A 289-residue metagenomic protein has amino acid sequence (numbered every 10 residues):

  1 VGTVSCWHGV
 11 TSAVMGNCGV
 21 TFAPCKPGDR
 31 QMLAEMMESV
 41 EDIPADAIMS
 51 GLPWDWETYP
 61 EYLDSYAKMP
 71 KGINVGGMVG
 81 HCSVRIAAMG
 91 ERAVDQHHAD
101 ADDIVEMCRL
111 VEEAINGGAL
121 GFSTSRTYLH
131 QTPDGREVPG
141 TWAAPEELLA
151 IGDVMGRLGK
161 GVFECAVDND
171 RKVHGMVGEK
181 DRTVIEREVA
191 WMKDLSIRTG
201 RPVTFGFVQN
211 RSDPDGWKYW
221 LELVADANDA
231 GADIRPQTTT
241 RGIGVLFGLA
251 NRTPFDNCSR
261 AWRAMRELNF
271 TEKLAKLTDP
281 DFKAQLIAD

Functional and structural regions predicted by a protein language model:
G2-G121: Divalent-metal coordination cores built from histidine and acidic residues
Y62-Y66, G72-N74, M78-A88, D95-D103 (+2 more regions): Active-site neighborhoods of metal-dependent hydrolases
